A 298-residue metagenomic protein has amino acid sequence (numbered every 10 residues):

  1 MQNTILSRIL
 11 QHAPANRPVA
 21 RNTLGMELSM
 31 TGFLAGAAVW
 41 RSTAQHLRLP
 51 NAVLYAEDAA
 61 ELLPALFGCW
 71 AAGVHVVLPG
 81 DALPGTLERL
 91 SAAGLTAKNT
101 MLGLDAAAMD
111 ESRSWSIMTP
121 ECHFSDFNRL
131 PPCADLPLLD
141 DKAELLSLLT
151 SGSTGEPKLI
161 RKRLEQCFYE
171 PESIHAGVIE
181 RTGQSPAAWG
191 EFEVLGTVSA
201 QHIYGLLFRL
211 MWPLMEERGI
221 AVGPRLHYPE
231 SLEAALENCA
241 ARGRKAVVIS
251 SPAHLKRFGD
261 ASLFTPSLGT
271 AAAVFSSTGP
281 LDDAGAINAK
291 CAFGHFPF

Functional and structural regions predicted by a protein language model:
N3, Q11-A15, D126-L149, Y169 (+1 more regions): Conserved pre-ATP/AMP-binding loop-to-beta segment of ANL
N16-H46, K162-E165: Conserved AMP-binding/adenylate-forming core of the ANL superfamily
E27-S29, P137, L145-S173: Conserved AMP-binding A3 loop
L28, G32-F33, A52, C69 (+3 more regions): Adenylate-forming
M30-L54, L83-P84, E88-S91, S185: ANL superfamily AMP-binding
S42-A82, F192-A200: Conserved AMP-binding/adenylate-forming
P171-E193, Q201-V247: Conserved AMP-binding/adenylation subdomain of ANL enzymes
R244-A286: Adenylate-forming
